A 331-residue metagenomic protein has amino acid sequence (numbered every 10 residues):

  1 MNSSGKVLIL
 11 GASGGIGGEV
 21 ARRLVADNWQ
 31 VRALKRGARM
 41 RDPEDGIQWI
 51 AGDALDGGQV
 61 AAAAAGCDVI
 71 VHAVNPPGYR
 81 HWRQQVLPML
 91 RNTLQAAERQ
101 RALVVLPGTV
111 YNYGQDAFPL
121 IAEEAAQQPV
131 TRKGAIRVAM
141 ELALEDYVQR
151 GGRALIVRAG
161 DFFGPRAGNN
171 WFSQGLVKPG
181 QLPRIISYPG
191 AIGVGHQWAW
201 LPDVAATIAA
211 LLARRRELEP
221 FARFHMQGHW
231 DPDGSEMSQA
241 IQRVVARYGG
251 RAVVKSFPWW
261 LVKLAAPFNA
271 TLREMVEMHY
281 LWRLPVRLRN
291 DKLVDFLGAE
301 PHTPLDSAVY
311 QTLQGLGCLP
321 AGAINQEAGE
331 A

Functional and structural regions predicted by a protein language model:
V7-D27: N-terminal Rossmann NAD(P)H-binding glycine-rich loop of SDR-like oxidoreductase domains
G37-Q100: NAD(P)H-binding glycine-rich loop region in Rossmannoid oxidoreductase-like domains and their noncatalytic homologs
L90-A139, L155: Conserved Rossmann-fold NAD(P)-dependent oxidoreductase catalytic core, especially the SDR/UDP-sugar
T109, L142-R166: Conserved beta-loop-beta element that borders a ligand/cofactor-binding pocket
V138, G164-L176, L211-F224: Glycine/proline-rich active-site loop of Rossmann-fold NAD(P)-dependent oxidoreductases
G160-N170, G190-P202, L212, G228: Glycine-rich "substrate-gating" loop/helix at the edge of Rossmann-like oxidoreductase active sites
K178-A199, A210, E219: A conserved pocket-lining segment of Rossmann-fold NAD(P)-dependent short-chain dehydrogenase/reductase
T207-M275, F296, T303-A331: Mid/C-terminal beta-alpha module of Rossmann-like enzyme folds, strongest in SDR-family dehydrogenases/epimerases
